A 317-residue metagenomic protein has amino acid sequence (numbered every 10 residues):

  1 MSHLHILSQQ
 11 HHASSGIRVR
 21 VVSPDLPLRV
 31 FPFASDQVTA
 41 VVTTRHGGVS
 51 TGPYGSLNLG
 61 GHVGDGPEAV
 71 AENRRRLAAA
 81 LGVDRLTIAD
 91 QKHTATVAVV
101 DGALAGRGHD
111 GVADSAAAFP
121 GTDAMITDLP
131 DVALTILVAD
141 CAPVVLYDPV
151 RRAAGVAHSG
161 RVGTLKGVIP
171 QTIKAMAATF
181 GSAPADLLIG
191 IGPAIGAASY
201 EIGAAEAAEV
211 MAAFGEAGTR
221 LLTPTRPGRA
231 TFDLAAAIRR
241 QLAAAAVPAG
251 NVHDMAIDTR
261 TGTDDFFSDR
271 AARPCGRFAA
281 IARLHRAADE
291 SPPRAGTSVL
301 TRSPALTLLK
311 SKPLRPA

Functional and structural regions predicted by a protein language model:
M1-A317: Active-site microenvironment for binding and transforming phosphate-containing groups
